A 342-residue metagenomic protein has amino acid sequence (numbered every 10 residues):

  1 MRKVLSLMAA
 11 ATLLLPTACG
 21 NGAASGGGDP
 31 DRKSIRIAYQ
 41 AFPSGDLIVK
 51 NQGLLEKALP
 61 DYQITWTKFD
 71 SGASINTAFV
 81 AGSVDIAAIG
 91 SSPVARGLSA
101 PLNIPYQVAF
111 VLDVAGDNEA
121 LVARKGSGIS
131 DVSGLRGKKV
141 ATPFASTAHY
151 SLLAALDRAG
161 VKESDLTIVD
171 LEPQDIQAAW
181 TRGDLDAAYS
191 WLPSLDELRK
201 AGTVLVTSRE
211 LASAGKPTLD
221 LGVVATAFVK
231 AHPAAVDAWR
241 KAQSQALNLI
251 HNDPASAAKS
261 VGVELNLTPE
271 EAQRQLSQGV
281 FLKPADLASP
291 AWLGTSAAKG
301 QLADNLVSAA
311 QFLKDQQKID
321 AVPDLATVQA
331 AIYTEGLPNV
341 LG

Functional and structural regions predicted by a protein language model:
R2-M8: Sec-dependent signal peptide recognition, specifically the positively charged N-region followed immediately by
L14-A18: C-terminal motif of bacterial Sec signal peptides marking the signal peptidase cleavage site
G20-A23: Bacterial signal peptide processing site
G26-K162, T167-D170, D186: Short, glycine-/small- and polar/acidic-enriched structural segments that line small-molecule recognition paths
A58, A78, G82, R96-A100 (+9 more regions): Structured segments of extracytoplasmic/periplasmic soluble domains in secreted or envelope-associated proteins
P93, V169, Q174-N266: Pocket-lining segment of extracytoplasmic ligand-binding domains
A231-D315: Secondary-structure end/capping motifs
D304-G342: Conserved C-terminal helix/tail region of periplasmic/extracytoplasmic solute-binding proteins
